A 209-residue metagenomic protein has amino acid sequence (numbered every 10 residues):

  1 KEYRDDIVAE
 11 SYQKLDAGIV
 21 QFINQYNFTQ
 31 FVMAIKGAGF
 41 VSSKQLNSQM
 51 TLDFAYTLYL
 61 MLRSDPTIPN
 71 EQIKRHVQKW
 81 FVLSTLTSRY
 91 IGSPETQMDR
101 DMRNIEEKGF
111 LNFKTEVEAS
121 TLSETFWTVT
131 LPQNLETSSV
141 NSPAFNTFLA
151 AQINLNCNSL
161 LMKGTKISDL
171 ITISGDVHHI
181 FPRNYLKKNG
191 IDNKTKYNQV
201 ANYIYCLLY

Functional and structural regions predicted by a protein language model:
K1-T130: A cross-family structural signal marking well-folded subdomains
A38, S168-L170, Q199: Short hydrophobic "helix-edge" motifs at membrane interfaces and signal-peptide entry regions
N47-D53, Q72, T172-G175, N198-N202: Short, well-structured alpha-helical interface segments that form or flank functional binding sites
L62, N184-K187: Short regulatory "switch" loops immediately downstream of catalytic or recognition motifs within protein catalytic
T85-I180, Y185: Intrinsically disordered, low-complexity N-proximal targeting/linker segments that flank membranes
G175, K187-Y209: Short beta-strand-alpha-helix junction that forms the catalytic/metal-binding core of metal-dependent nuclease domains
